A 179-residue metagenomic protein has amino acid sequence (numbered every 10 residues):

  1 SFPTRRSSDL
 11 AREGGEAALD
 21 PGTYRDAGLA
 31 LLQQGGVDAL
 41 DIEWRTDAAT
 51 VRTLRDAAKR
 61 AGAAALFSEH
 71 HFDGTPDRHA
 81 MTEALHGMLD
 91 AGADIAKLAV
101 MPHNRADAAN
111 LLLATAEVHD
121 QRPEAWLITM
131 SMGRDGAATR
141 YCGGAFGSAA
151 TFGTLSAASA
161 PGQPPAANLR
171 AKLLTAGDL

Functional and structural regions predicted by a protein language model:
S1-S7: Short, small-residue-biased leader/transition segments that mark boundaries at the very start of proteins
S8-D20: An active-site metal/cofactor-coordinating segment within enzyme catalytic domains
E13-E16, D26, F67: Active-site anion-binding loops
P21-R25, Q33, A48-T50, A65: Hydrophobic, helix-prone linear segments
Y24-D38, E83-G92: Alpha/beta enzyme core
G36-T46: An N-terminal domain-start capping segment
W44-L179: Catalytic alpha/beta core domains of metabolic enzymes, predominantly
